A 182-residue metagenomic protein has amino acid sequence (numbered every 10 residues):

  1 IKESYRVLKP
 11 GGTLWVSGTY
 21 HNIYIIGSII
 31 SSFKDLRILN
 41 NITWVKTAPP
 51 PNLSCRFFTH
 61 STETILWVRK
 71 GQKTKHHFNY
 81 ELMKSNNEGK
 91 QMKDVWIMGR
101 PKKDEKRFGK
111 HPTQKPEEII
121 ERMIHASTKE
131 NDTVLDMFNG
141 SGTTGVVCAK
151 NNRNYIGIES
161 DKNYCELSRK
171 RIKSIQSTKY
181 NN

Functional and structural regions predicted by a protein language model:
I1-L167, S177: Core catalytic lobe of class I
R169-N182: S-adenosyl-L-methionine
